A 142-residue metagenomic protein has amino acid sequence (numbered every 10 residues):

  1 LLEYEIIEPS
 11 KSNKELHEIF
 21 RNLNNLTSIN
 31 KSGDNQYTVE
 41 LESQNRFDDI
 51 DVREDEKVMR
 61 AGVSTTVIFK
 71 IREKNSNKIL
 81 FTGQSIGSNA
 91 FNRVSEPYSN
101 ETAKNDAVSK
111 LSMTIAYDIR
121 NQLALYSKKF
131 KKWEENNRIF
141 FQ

Functional and structural regions predicted by a protein language model:
L1, A103-Q142: Compositionally biased, intrinsically disordered linkers/stalks adjacent to structured regions
L1-G33, K128-Q142: A structural "domain/chain start" motif
N24-L26, N30-T82, S88-D106, K110-M113 (+1 more regions): Surface-exposed short loop/turn segments
L41, S85, W133-N137: Residue-level signal for alpha-helical context at structural boundaries
